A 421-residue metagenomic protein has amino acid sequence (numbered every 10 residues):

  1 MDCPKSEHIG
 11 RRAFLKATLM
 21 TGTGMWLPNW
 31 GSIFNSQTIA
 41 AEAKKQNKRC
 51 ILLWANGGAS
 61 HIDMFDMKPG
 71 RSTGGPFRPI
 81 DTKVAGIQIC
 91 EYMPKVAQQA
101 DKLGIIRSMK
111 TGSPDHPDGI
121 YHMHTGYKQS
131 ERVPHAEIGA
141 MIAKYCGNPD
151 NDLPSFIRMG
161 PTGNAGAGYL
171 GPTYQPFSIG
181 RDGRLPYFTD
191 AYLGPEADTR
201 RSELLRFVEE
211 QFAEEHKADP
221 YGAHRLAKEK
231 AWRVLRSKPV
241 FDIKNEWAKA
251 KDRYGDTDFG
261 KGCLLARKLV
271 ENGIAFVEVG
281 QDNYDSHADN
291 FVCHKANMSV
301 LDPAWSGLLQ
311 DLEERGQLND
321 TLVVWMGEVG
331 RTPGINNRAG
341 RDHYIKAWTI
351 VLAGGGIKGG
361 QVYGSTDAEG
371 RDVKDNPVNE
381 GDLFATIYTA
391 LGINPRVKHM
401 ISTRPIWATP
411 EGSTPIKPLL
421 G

Functional and structural regions predicted by a protein language model:
M1-G421: Ligand-binding pockets and gating/stacking loops
